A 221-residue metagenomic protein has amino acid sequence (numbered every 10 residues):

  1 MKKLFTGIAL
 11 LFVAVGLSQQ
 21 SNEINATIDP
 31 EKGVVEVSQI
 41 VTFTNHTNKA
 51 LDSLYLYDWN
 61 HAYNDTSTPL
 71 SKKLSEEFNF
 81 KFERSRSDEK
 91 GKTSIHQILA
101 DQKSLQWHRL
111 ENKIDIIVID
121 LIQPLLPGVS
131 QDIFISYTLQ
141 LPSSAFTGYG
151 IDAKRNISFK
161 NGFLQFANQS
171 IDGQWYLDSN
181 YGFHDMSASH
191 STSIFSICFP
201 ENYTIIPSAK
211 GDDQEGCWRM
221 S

Functional and structural regions predicted by a protein language model:
M1-S21: Bacterial Sec-dependent N-terminal signal peptides
G16-V37, H46-A50, A153, I157: N-terminal, polar/Ser/Thr-rich
I24-T27, V41, Q106-H108, D120-L125 (+1 more regions): Beta-strand-rich interaction surfaces with strong enrichment in secreted/lumenal proteins
V35-N45, I135, F195: Short, well-ordered beta-strand segments enriched in hydrophobic/aromatic residues
T44-K49, P200-N202: Short solvent-exposed strand-capping/beta-turn motif centered on an Asx-Ser/Thr pair
D52, L126-I135: Short Pro-Gly-centered flexible turn/kink motifs
Y55-S104, S158-N161, C198, N202: Solvent-exposed beta-hairpin/edge-strand motifs
N79, R84-K92, R109, D120 (+1 more regions): Extended, low-hydrophobicity, Ser/Thr/Pro/Gly-biased non-transmembrane segments
